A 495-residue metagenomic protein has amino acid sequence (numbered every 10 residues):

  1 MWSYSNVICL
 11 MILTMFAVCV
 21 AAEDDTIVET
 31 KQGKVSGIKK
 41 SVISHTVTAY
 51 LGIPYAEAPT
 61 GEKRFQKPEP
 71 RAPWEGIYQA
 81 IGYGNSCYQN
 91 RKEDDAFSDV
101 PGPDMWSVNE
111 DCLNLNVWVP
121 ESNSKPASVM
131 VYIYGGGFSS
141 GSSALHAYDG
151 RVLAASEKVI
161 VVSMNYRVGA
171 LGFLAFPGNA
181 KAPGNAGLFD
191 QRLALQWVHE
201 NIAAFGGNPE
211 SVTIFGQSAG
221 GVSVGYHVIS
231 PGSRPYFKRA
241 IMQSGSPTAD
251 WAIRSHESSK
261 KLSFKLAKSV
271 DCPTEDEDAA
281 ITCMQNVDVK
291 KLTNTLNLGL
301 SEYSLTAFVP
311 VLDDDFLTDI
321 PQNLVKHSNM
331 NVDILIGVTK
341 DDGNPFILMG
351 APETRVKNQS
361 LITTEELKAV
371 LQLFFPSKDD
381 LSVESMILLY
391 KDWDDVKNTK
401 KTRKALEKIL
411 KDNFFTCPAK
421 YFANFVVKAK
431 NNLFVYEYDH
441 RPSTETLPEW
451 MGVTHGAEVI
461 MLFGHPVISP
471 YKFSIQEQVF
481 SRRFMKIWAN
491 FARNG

Functional and structural regions predicted by a protein language model:
W2, I12-E29, S36: N-terminal signal peptide
Y4-M15, F97-E277, I281, Q285-N286 (+3 more regions): Serine-hydrolase-like catalytic core of hydrolytic proteins
V20, G37-I38, T46-L51, E57-T60: Disulfide-rich extracellular ectodomains of metazoan secreted and cell-surface proteins
T26, M164, G172, F237-R239 (+1 more regions): Substrate-binding rim/cap in mid-to-C-terminal beta-strand-loop elements of soluble/periplasmic
I27-K31, I53-E57, K67-S122: N-terminal cap/lid segment of alpha/beta-hydrolase-fold proteins
T48-P54, N90, S98-P101, L113-V117 (+7 more regions): Conserved, well-structured core segments
P247-T248, C283, V289-Q478, I487: Substrate-gating cap/lid region and adjacent catalytic-acid/histidine neighborhood within extracellular/lumenal
E477-G495: Non-catalytic, well-ordered alpha-helical segments in soluble enzyme domains
